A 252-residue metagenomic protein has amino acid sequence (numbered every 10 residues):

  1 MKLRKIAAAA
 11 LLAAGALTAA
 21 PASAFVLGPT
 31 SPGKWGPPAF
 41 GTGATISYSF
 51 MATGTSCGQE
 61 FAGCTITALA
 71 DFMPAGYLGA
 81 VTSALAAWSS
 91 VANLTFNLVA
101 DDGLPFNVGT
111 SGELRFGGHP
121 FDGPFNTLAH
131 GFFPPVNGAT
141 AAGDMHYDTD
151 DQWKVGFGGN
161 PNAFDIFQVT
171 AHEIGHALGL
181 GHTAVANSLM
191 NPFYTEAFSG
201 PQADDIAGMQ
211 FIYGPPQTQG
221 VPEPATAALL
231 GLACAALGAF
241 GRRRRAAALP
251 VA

Functional and structural regions predicted by a protein language model:
M1-A8: Bacterial N-terminal signal peptides that target proteins for export
R4, G175, P222, G241-R242: Residue-level micro-sites within transmembrane alpha helices that shape and flank functional polar/acidic positions
A9, I212, L230-L232: Generic alpha-helical secondary-structure signal
A9-A16: Bacterial N-terminal signal peptides
A20-A225: Zinc-dependent metalloendopeptidases
P222-G241: A short, hydrophobic C-terminal helix/tail in secreted or cell-surface proteins
G238-A252: C-terminal membrane-anchoring or membrane-association module
